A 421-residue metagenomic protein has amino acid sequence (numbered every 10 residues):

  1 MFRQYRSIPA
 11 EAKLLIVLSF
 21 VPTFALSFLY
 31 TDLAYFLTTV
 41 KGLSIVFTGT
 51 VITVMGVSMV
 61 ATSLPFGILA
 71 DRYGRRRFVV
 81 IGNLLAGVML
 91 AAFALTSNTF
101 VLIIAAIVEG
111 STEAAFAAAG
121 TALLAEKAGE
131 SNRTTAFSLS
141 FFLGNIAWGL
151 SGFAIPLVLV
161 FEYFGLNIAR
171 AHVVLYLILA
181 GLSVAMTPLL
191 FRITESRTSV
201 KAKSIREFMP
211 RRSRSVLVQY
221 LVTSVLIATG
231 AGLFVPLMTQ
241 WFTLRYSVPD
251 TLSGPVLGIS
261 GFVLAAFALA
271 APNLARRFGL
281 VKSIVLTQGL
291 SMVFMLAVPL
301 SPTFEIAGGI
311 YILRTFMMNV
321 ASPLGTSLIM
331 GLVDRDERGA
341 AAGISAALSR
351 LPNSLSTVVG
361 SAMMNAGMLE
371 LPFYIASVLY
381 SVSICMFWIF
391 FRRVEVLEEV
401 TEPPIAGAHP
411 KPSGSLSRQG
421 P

Functional and structural regions predicted by a protein language model:
F2-V57, V218-T223, I227-P249, S253-V256: Helix-loop boundary and gating motifs at the non-cytosolic
F20, M89, F100-A115, I306-V320: Hydrophobic core of transmembrane alpha-helices in multi-pass small-molecule transporters, especially MFS/SLC-type
T50-F66, G258-A270: Central cavity-lining transmembrane alpha-helices of secondary-active solute carriers, predominantly the Major
A61-S97: Conserved MFS/SLC helix-loop-helix module at the cytosolic interface between two early adjacent transmembrane helices
T62-G74, F267-L280, M364: Helix-to-loop junctions at the C-terminal end of transmembrane segments in multipass secondary transporters
R77-A91, K282-A297: Structural signature of the two symmetry-related core transmembrane helices
A105-G144: Cytoplasmic helix-loop-helix junction between adjacent transmembrane helices in 12-TM secondary transporters
S138-P156, L348-S356: Glycine-rich segments within core transmembrane alpha-helices of 12-TM secondary carriers
